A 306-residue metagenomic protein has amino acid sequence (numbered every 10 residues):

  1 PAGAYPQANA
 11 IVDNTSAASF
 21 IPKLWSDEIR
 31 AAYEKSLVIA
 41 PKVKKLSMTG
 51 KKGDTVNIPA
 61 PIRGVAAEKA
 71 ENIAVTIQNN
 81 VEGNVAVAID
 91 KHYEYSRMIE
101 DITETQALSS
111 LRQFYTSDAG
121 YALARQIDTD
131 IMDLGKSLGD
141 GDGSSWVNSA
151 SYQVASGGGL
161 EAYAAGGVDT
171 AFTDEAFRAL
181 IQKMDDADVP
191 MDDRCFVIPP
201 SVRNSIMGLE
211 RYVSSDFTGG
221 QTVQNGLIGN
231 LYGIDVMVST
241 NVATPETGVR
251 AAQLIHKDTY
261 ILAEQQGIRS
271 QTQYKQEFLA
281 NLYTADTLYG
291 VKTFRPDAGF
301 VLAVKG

Functional and structural regions predicted by a protein language model:
P1-N84, Q266-G267, G299-V304: N-terminal "assembly arms/tails" that initiate or stabilize quaternary assembly in self-assembling proteins
A2-Y5, D13, T272-G306: Extended, compositionally biased alpha-helical segments that mediate assembly or anchoring
A32, K45, T55-P59, R63 (+3 more regions): Structured, hydrophobic secondary-structure cores that serve as assembly/anchoring elements
K52-A60, E175-E264: Extended oligomerization regions of viral-like shell subunits
A66, T105, N204, T244 (+1 more regions): Residue-level signal for secondary-structure boundary sites
I102-K183, V301-G306: Alpha-helical scaffold segments that mediate packing/assembly in large oligomeric complexes
E264-T272: A conserved acidic, glycine/proline-rich C-terminal tail/linker
